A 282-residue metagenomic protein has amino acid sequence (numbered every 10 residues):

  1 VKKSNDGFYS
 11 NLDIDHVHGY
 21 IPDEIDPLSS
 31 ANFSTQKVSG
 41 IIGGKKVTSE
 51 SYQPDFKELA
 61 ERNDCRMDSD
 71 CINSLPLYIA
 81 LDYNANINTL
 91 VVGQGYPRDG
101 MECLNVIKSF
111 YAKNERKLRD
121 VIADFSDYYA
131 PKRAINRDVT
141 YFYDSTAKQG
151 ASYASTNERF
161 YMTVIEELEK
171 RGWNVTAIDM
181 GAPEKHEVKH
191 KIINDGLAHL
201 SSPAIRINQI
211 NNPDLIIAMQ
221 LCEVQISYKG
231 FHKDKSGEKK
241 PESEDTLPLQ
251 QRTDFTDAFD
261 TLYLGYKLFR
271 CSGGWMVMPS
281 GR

Functional and structural regions predicted by a protein language model:
V1-H16: Signature of the SF2 helicase/ATPase Hel1-core->accessory helical subdomain module
F8-S10, I79, F142: Hydrophobic/aromatic beta-strand patches that form the interior of the parallel beta-sheet core in alpha/beta enzyme
I14-L81: ATPase catalytic-site recognition across NTP-hydrolyzing enzymes
I72-Y96: Gly/Thr-rich phosphate-binding beta-strand-loop-beta motif of the actin/hexokinase/Hsp70
M101-E244, F269, R282: Mg2+-dependent endonuclease catalytic cores in nucleic-acid-processing enzymes, primarily RNase H-like
P241-T253: Short, flexible active-site recognition loops that position polar ligands and cofactors
D257-L264: Short, hydrophobic/amphipathic alpha-helical patches that form generic packing surfaces within helical domains
L264-R282: Acidic two-metal-ion nuclease catalytic site recognized across multiple nuclease folds, prominently DnaQ/RNase D-T
